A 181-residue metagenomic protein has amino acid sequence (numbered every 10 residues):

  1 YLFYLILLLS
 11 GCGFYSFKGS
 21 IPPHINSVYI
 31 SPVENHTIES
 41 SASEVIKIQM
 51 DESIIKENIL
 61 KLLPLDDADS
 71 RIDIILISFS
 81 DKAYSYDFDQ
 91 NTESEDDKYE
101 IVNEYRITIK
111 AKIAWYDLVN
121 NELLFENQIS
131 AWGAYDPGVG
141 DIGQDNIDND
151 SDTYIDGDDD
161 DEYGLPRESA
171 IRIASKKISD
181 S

Functional and structural regions predicted by a protein language model:
Y1-S10: Sec-dependent bacterial lipoprotein signal peptides
L9, D117-L118, D148-D150: Short, acidic, Ser/Thr-enriched surface-loop or helix-capping motifs
G11-A68, V119, R167, S175 (+1 more regions): A structural "domain/chain start" motif
N58-L60, D73-Q144, G164-L165: Surface-exposed short loop/turn segments
D97-E100, D156-S169, I173: Intrinsically disordered, low-complexity acidic Ser/Thr-rich regulatory segments
P137-G140, D152, I173, S179: Acidic-leaning, charged glycine-interspersed low-complexity segments
I142-D161: Extracellular calcium-associated, cysteine-rich motifs in secreted modular proteins
